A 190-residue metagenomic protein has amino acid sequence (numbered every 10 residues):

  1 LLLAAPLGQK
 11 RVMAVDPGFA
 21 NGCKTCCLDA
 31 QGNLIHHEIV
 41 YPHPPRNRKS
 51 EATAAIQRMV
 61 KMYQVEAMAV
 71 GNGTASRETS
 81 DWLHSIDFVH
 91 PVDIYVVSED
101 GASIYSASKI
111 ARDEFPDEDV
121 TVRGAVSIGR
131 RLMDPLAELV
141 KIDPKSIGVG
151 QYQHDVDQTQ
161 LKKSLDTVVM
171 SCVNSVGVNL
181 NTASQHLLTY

Functional and structural regions predicted by a protein language model:
L1-R11, A30, T53-R58, M62: Extended, highly charged clamp/arch subdomains and adjacent linkers that form or line substrate-binding channels
P6-L34, L132: Gly/Thr-rich phosphate-binding beta-strand-loop-beta motif of the actin/hexokinase/Hsp70
P17, A30-Q31, I39-V40, G73 (+3 more regions): Short, ordered loop/turn segments at secondary-structure junctions
T25-S50: Short glycine-rich, Thr/Ser-proximal phosphate-binding strand/loop in the N-terminal lobe of ATP-dependent enzymes
P42, R46, V89-V92, A102 (+2 more regions): Acidic, glycine-enriched active-site microenvironments
V65-A75, Y95: Short glycine-rich phosphate-binding loop at a beta-alpha junction
E78-A102: Short acidic, glycine/proline-enriched helix-loop-strand junctions
I104, D113-Y190: Long, highly charged, low-complexity intrinsically disordered interaction regions that mediate electrostatic DNA/RNA
